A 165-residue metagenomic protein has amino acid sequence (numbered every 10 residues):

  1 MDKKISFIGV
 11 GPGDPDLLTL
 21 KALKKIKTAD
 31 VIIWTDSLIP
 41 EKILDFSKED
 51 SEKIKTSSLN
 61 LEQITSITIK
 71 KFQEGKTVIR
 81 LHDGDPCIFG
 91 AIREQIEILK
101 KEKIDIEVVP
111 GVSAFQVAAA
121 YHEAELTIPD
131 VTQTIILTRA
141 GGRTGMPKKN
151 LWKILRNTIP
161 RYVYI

Functional and structural regions predicted by a protein language model:
M1-V109, V117: Class I S-adenosyl-L-methionine
D2-K4, I8, I106, F115-I165: Beta-strand/loop-alpha-helix module characteristic of Rossmann-like adenine-cofactor folds
I39, V112, T132: Residue-level "edge-of-site" marker
